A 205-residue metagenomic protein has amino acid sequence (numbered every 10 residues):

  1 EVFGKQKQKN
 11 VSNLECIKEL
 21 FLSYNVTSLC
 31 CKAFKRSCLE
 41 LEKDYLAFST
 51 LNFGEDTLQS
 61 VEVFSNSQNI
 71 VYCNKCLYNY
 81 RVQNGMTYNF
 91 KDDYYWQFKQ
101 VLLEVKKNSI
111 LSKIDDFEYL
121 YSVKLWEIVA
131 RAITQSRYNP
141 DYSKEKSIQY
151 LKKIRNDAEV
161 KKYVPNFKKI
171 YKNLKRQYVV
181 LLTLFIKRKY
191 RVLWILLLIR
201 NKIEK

Functional and structural regions predicted by a protein language model:
E1-V71, Y78-D92: Donor-binding/catalytic cores of nucleotide-activated saccharide and glycerol-phosphate transferases/polymerases
V2-Q8, E40-L46, W96-K99, L103-F117 (+1 more regions): Inter-domain helical "communication" segments and dimerization helices that couple sensory or membrane-embedded modules
T27-C30, S67, Y72-C73, M86-Y88 (+2 more regions): Gram-positive cell-envelope targeting signals
D44, Q68, I110, T134 (+1 more regions): Residue-level marker of positions within ordered structural domains that often coincide with functionally constrained
S49-N52, Y72, K113, F117-Y121: Short, surface-exposed helix-loop/turn micro-motifs enriched in polar/charged residues
V61-F64, S122-T134: P-loop NTPase catalytic cores that bind/hydrolyze ATP
K75-Q83, N89-D115, E127-V160: Catalytic core of nucleotide-sugar-dependent glycosyltransferases
S136-K205: Membrane-interface aromatic/basic loop that binds lipid-linked glycans or pyrophosphate carriers, typified by
